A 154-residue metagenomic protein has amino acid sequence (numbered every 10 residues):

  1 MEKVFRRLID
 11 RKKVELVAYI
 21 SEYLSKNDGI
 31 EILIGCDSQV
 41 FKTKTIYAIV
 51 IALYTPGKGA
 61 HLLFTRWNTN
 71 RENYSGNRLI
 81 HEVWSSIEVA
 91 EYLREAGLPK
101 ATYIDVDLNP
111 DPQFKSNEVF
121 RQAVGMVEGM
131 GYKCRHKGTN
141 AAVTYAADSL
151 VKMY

Functional and structural regions predicted by a protein language model:
M1-I32: Basic, amphipathic N-terminal segments that precede the first structured/catalytic domain
E31-L33, A101-Y103, K133: Structural preference for beta-strand elements that scaffold enzyme active sites
I34-G35, Q39-L63: Acidic, metal-ligating active-site segments
T43-Y47, P112-V119, A146-D148: A short acidic (Asp/Glu
T69-G97: Acidic helix/loop or adjacent segment enriched in Glu/Asp that either coordinates divalent metal
P99-P110: Short glycine-rich, basic-tinged beta-strand/loop micro-motifs
P110-N140: Short, low-complexity, polybasic intrinsically disordered segments
K133-Y154: C-terminal functional segments of enzyme domains
